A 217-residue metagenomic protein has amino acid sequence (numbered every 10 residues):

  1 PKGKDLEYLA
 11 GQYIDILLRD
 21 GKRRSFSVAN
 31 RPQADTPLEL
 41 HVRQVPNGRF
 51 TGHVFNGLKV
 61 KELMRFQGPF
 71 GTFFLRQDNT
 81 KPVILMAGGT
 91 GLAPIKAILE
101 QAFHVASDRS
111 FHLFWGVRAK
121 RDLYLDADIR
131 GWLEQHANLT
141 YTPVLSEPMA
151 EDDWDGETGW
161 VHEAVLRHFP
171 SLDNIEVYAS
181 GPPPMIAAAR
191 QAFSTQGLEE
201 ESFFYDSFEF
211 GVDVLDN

Functional and structural regions predicted by a protein language model:
P1-E62, V117-A119, V144-P148: Ferredoxin-reductase
G11, G91, P182: Short, conserved phosphate/pyrophosphate- and ester-handling motifs at nucleotide-, phospho-/glycolipid
G68-T80: A short, basic/flexible loop-to-alpha-helix module at the beginning of a structural domain
F74, P94-A97, Y124, A188-A189: Phosphate- and divalent-cation-binding pockets in alpha/beta enzyme and binding domains that engage nucleotide-derived
K96-H104: Histidine-anchored nucleotide/phosphate-binding helix
S110, F114-N217: Reductase modules of NAD(P)H-dependent flavoproteins
